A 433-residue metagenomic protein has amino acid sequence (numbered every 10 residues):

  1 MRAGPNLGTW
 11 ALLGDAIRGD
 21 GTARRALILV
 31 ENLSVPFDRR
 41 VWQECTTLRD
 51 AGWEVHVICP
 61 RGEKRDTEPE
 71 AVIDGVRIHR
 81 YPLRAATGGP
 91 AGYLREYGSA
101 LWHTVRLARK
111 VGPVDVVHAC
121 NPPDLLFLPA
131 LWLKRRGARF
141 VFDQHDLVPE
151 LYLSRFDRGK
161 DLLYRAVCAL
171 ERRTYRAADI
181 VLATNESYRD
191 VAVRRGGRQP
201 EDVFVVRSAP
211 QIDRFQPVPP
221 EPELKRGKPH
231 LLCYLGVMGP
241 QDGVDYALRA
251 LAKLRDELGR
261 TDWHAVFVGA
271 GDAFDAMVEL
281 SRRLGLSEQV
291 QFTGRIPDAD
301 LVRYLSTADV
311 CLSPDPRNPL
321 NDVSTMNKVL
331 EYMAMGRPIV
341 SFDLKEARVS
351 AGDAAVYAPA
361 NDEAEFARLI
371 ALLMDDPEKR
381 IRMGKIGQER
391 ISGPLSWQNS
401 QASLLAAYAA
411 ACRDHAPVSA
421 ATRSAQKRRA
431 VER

Functional and structural regions predicted by a protein language model:
R2-R77, S208, R423-R433: N-terminal subdomain of nucleotide-sugar transferases
L27, L182, L224-L251, V266: Conserved donor-binding/catalytic core segment of Leloir-type glycosyltransferases
D38, D242, A299-Y304, S313-A334 (+1 more regions): Nucleotide-sugar-dependent
T46, V105-R109, L128, W132-R136 (+2 more regions): Membrane-proximal helix-turn-helix segments that form the acceptor-binding/catalytic region of lipid-linked
S187, S208-A209: Carbohydrate-associated surface elements
V268, D275-V302: Nucleotide-activated donor-binding/catalytic signature segment of Leloir-type glycosyltransferases, i.e., the conserved
A355-A364, L372-E378: Conserved acidic donor-binding segment of nucleotide-sugar-dependent glycosyltransferases
L372, K379-P394, A406: A short, well-ordered alpha-helix in the C-terminal region of glycosyltransferases
